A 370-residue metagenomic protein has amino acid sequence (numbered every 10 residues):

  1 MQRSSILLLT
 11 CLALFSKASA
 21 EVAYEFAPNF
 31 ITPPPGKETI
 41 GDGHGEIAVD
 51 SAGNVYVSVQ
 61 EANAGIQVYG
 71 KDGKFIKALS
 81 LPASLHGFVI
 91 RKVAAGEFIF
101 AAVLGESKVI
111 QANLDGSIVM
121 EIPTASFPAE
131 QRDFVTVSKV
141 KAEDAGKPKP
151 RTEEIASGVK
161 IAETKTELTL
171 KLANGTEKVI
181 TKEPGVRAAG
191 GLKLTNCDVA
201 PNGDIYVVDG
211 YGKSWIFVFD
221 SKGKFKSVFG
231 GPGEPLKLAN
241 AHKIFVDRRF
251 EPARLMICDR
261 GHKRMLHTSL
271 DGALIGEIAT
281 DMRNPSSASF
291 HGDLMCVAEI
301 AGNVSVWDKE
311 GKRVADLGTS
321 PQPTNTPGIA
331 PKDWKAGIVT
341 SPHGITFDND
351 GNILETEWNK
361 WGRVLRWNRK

Functional and structural regions predicted by a protein language model:
A20-I40, G175, T181-E183, G328-K335: A short helix->beta-strand "capping" segment at the edge of beta-propeller domains
E25-I31, I76-L81, V119-T136, V179-T181 (+3 more regions): Beta-propeller fold detector
P34, N63-I99, L104-S107: Blade-loop segments of beta-propeller domains
E38-S51, P82-G96, F127-E143, E154 (+6 more regions): Beta-rich, blade/repeat-based domains predominating in secreted/periplasmic proteins but also intracellular
N54-V57, F98-F100, D204-V207, R254-I257 (+3 more regions): Conserved beta-propeller blade signature
Q60-E61, L104, G210-Y211, R249 (+3 more regions): Short loop/turn segments immediately following the C-termini of beta-strands
Y69-K74, N113-S117, D220-K224, S269-A273 (+2 more regions): Short loop/turn segments that connect beta-strands within beta-propeller blades
I338-K370: Blade-level signature of beta-propeller repeat domains, shared across WD40, Kelch, NHL, RCC1 and BNR/Asp-box propellers
